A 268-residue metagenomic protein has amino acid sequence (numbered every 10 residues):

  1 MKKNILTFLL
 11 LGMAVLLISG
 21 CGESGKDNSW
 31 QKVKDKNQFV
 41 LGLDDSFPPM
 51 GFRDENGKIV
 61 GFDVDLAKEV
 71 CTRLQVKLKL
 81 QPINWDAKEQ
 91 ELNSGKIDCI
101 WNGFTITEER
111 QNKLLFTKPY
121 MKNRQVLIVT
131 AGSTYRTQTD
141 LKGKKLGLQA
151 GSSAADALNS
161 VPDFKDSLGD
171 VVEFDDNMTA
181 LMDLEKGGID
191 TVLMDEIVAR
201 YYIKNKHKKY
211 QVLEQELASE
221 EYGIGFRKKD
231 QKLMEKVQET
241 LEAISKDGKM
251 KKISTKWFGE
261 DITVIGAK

Functional and structural regions predicted by a protein language model:
C21-N28, S153-V172, Q211-L213, E242-K268: Ligand-binding clefts/hinges and TM-proximal coupling segments of bilobed small-molecule sensing domains
G22, V64-R73, T139, K144-K145 (+2 more regions): Extended ligand-binding regions for polar small-molecule ligands
G25-G103, D247: Extracytoplasmic small-molecule ligand-binding "clamshell" domains of the periplasmic binding protein/Venus flytrap
W30-K32, V129-L146: Flexible hinge/capping segments at coil-to-helix
D45, K122-V129, E196, R200-E242 (+1 more regions): Periplasmic-binding protein-like
R53, A67-V76, A154-E173, I203-H207: Ligand-binding cleft/hinge of the Venus flytrap
T72-R73, Q81-P82, D86-I100, K113-L115 (+4 more regions): Short helices/loops that flank or line small-molecule/ion binding pockets
F104-N112, A157-P162, M182-K186, D190-S219: A ligand-binding cleft/hinge motif common to bilobed small-molecule-binding domains
